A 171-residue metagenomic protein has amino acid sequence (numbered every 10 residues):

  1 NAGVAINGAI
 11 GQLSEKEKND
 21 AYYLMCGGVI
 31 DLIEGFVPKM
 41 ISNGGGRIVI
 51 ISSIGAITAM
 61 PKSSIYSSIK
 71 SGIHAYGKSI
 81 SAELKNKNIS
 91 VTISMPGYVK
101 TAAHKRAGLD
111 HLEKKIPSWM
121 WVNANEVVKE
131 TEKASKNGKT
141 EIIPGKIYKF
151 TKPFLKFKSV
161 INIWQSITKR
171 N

Functional and structural regions predicted by a protein language model:
N1-I6: Conserved NAD(P)H cofactor-binding loop of Rossmann-fold oxidoreductase domains
A9-I10, E17-Y22: Substrate-binding pocket helix/loop in short-chain dehydrogenase/reductase
I33, I69: Active-site helix of classical SDR
P38, A82-K85: Alpha-helical segment proximal to the catalytic Tyr-Lys
S53: Residue(s) in the substrate-gating loop at a strand-loop-helix junction that position the organic substrate next
M60-S64: Active-site loop immediately N-terminal to the catalytic Tyr-X3-Lys motif of short-chain dehydrogenase/reductase
I93, K114-F150: C-terminal helical subdomain
